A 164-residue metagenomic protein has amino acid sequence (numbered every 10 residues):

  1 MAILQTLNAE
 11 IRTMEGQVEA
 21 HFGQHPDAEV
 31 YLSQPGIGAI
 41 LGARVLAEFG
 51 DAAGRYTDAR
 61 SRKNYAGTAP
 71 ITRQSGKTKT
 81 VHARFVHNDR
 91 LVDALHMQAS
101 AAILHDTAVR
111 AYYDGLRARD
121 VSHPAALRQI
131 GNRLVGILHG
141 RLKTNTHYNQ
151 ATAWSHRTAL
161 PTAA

Functional and structural regions predicted by a protein language model:
M1-A164: A detector of single, family-specific signature residues that are central to catalytic or substrate-handling motifs
